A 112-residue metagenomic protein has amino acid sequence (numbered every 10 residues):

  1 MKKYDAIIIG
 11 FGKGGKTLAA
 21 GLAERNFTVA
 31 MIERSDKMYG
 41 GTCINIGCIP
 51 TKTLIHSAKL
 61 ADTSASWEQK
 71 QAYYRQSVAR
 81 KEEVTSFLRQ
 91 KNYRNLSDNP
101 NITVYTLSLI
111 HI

Functional and structural regions predicted by a protein language model:
K2-G12: Beta1/beta-strand and adjacent pyrophosphate-binding region of the FAD-binding site in flavoprotein oxidoreductases
K2-Y4, G21-F27, E33-S108: Glycine-rich flavin
I9, I32-E33: The conserved SAM/SAH-binding core of class I Rossmann-like methyltransferase domains, concentrating on the hydrophobic
G15: N-terminal Rossmann-fold NAD(P) dinucleotide-binding loop
I110-I112: Conserved small/polar residues in nucleotide/adenosyl-binding loops
